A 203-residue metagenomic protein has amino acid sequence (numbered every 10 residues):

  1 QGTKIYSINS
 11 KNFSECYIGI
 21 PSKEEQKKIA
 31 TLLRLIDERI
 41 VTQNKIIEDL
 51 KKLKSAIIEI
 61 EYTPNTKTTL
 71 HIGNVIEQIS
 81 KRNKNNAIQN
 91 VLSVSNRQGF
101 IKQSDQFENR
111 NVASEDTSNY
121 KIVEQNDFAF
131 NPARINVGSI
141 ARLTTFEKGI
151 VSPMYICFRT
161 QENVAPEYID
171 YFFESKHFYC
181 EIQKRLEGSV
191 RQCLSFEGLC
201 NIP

Functional and structural regions predicted by a protein language model:
Q1-F13, S118-F178, Q183-R191, S195: A short beta-sheet element
K4-S7, E15-P64, P203: A structural feature that tracks compact, well-ordered secondary-structure segments with a strong bias toward
S14-I20, N111, I156-Q161, N201-P203: Short, well-ordered beta-strand elements within core beta-sheets of diverse protein domains
G19, I60-E61, V75, F172 (+1 more regions): Amphipathic alpha-helical segments that mediate coupling or scaffolding at interfaces
K27-R39, L70-Q78, F128: Extracellular/lumenal glycan-associated surfaces
I60-K84, N201: Non-catalytic DNA-recognition/assembly elements of restriction-modification systems
G73-K84, I88-Q89, V94-Q125, V151: Sequence-specific dsDNA recognition surfaces
